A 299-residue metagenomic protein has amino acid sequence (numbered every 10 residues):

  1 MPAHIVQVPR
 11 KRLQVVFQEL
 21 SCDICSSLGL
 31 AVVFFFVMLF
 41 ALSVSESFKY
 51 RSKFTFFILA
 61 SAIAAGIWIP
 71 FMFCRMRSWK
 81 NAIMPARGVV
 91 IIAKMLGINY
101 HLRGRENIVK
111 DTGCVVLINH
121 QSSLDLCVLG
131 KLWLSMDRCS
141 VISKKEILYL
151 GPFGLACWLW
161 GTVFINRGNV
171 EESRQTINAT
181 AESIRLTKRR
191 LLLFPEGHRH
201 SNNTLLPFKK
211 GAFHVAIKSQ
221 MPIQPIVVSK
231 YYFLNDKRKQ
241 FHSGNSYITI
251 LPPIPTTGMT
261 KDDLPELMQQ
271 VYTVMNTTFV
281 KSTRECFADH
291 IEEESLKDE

Functional and structural regions predicted by a protein language model:
P2-C114, V128: Membrane-anchoring hydrophobic helices of lipid-metabolizing enzymes
P2-K11, V16, G29-A31, R174-E299: Non-catalytic C-terminal accessory region of glycerolipid acyltransferases and related lyso-lipid remodeling enzymes
S47, I83-M84, E172, D263 (+1 more regions): Soluble or luminal CAZymes and related metallo-dependent hydrolases
A62-R87, M95-L96, K110-V170: Catalytic core of membrane glycerolipid acyltransferases/transacylases, capturing the structured, soluble-facing
I92, E106-I108, K131-W133, G154-L155 (+2 more regions): Short secondary-structure boundary/capping segments
Y100-G104, C127-L129, I177-T180, L234-D236: A generic local structural motif
L102, V116, V141, I248-I250: Generic preference for hydrophobic
L102, V163-N166, T256: Short acidic-hydrophobic, aromatic-tinged amphipathic segments that line or gate anion-handling sites
